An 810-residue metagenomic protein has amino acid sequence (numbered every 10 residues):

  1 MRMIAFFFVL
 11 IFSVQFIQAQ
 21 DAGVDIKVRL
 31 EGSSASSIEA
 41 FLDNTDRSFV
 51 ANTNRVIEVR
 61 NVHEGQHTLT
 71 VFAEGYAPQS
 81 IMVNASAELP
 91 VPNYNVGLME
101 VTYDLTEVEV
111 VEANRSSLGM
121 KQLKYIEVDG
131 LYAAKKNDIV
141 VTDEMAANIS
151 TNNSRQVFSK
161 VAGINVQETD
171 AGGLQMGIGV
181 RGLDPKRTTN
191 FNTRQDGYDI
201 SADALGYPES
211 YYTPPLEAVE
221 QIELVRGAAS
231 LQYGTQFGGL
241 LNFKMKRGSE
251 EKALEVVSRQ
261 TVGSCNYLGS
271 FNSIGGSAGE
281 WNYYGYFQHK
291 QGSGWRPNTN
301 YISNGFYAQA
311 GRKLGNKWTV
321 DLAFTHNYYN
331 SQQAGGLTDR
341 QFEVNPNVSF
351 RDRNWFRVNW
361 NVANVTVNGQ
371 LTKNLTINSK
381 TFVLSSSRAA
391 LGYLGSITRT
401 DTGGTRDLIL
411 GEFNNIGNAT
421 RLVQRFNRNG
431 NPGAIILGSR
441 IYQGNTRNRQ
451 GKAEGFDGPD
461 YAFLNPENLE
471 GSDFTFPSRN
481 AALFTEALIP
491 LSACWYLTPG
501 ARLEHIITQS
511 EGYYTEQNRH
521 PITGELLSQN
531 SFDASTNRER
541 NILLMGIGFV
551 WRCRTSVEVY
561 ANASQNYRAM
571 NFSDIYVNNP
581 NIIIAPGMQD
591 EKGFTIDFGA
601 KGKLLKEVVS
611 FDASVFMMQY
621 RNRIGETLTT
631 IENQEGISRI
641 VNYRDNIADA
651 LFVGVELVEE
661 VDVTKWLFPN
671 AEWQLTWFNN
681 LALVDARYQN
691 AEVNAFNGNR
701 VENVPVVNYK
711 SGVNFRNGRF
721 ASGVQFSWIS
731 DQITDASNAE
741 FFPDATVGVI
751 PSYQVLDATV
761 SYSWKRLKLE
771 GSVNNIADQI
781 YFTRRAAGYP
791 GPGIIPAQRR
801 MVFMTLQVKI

Functional and structural regions predicted by a protein language model:
G23, V262-Q291, R296-Q332, W355-L375 (+1 more regions): Transmembrane beta-barrel wall of Gram-negative outer-membrane proteins
D138-V140, I149-A202: Extracytoplasmic beta-strand/coil segments of soluble accessory domains associated with Gram-negative outer-membrane
Y198-R226: Short acidic/polar hinge/loop motifs at secondary-structure boundaries that mediate gating or recognition
G315, N431-Y442, F474-Q619, E659 (+4 more regions): Structural signature of Gram-negative outer-membrane beta-barrels, strongest in the C-terminal barrel of TonB-dependent
K317-N327, V358-Q517, V615, E659: Face-selective signature of the C-terminal outer-membrane beta-barrel domain
N368-Q370, T376-G392, R552, E558-S564 (+4 more regions): Membrane-embedded beta-barrel scaffold of Gram-negative outer-membrane proteins
L422, N429, A493, S614-R621 (+3 more regions): Gram-negative outer-membrane beta-barrel transporters
E626, T664, Q674-L675, W728-E740 (+1 more regions): C-terminal beta-signal and adjacent terminal beta-strands/loops of Gram-negative outer-membrane beta-barrel proteins
